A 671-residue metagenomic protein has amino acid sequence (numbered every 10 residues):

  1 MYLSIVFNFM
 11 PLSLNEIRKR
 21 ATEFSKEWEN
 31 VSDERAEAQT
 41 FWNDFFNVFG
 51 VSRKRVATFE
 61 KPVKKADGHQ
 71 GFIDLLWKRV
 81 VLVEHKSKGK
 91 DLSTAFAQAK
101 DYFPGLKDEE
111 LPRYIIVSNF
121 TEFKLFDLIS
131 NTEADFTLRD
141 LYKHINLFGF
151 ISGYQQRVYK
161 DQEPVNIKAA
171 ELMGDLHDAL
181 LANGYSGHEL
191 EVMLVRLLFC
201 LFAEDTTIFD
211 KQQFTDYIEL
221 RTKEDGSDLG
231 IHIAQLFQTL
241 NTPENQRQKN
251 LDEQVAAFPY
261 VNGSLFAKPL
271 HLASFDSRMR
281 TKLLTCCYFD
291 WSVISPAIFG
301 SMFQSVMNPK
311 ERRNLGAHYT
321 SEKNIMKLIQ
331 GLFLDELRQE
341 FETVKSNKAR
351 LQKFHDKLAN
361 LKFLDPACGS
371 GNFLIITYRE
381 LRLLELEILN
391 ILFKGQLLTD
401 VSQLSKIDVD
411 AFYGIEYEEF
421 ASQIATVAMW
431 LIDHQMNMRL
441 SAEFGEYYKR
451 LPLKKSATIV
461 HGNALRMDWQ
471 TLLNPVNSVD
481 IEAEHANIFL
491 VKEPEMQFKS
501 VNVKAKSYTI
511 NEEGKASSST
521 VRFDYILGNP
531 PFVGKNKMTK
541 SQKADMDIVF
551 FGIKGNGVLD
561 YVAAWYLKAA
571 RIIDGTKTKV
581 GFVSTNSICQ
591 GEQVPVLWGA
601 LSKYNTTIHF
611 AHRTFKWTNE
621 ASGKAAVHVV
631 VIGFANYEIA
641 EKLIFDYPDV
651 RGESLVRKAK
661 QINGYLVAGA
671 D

Functional and structural regions predicted by a protein language model:
M1-R55, D67, M173: Charged, often low-complexity linker/regulatory segments
S4-N8, V31, K65-G71, K88 (+18 more regions): Signature of N6-adenine DNA methyltransferases within the class I
S4-V6, P11-S25, R139-E380, A411 (+7 more regions): Preference for the N-terminal adenyl/adenosyl cofactor-binding alpha/beta module
N15, R35-N43, V195, G300 (+3 more regions): Short amphipathic alpha-helical segments
F41, L75-G89, Y102: Conserved catalytic cores of phosphodiester-cleaving nucleases, focusing on short active-site segments
V56-F59, D210-Y217, E340-A359, L381-A411 (+1 more regions): Flexible phosphate/Mg2+-sensing switch loops adjacent to catalytic phosphate-binding sites
V117, V409, G414, S456 (+1 more regions): Conserved residues in the N-terminal Rossmann fold of short-chain dehydrogenase/reductase
I432-L473, N477-T509: S-adenosyl-L-methionine
